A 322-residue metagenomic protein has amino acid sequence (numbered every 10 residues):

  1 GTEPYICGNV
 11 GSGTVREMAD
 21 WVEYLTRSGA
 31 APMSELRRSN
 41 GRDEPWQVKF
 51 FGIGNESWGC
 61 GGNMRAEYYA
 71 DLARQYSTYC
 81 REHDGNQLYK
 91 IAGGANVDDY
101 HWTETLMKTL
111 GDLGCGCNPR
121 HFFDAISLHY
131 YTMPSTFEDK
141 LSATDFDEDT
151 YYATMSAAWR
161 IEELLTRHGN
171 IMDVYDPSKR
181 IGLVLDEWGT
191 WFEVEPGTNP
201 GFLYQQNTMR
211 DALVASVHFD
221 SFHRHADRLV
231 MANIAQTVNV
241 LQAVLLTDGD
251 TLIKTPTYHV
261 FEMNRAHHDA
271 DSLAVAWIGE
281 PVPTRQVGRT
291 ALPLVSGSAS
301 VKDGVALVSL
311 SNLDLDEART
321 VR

Functional and structural regions predicted by a protein language model:
G1-D149, T166: N-terminal catalytic cores of secreted or lumenal carbohydrate-active enzymes
G1-E3, Y79-Q87, R167-R180, H218-L229: A structural motif corresponding to the C-terminal end of an alpha-helix and its immediate exit/capping segment
C7, G54, I91-G93, I126-Y131 (+3 more regions): Generic beta-strand/beta-sheet core signal
W21, F51, I126, H168 (+4 more regions): Conserved, mostly hydrophobic/aromatic
D71, M133-G201: Glycoside hydrolase catalytic-domain groove-lining segments
Y76, W102, S127, I161-L164 (+4 more regions): Extended, hydrophobic alpha-helical segments in both membrane/secreted and soluble proteins
R180-S296: Aromatic/acidic polysaccharide-binding cleft in carbohydrate-active enzymes
T290-R322: Carbohydrate-binding surface patches
